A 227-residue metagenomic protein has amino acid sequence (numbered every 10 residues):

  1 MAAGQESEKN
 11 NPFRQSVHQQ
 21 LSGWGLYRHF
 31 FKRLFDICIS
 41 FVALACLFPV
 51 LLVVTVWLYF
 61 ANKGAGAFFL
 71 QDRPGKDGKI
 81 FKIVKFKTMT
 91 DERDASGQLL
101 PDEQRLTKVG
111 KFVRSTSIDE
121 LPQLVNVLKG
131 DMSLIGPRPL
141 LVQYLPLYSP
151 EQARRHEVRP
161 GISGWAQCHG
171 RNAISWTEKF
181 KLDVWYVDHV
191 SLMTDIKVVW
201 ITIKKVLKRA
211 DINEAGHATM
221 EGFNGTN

Functional and structural regions predicted by a protein language model:
M1-Y27, F31: Flexible, Lys/Arg-rich cytosolic regulatory linkers and terminal tails that connect or flank
A2-E6, S22, E157-N227: C-terminal terminal-structure detector
G4-N11, G66-R105, S163-K181: Short, glycine-rich, amphipathic interfacial segments at transmembrane boundaries or analogous
Q19-D91, V198-N227: A hydrophobic, helix-centered structural microdomain
F30-R33, P49, R105, S117-Q123 (+1 more regions): An acidic site on a long C-lobe helix of protein kinase domains
S40, F69, T107-K111, Q143 (+1 more regions): Positions in alpha-helical segments
V54, F68-F69, Q98, I135-P137 (+3 more regions): Short, hydrophobic secondary-structure boundary micro-motifs
D102-R159, V199-T202, V206: A short, structured surface patch at a secondary-structure boundary
